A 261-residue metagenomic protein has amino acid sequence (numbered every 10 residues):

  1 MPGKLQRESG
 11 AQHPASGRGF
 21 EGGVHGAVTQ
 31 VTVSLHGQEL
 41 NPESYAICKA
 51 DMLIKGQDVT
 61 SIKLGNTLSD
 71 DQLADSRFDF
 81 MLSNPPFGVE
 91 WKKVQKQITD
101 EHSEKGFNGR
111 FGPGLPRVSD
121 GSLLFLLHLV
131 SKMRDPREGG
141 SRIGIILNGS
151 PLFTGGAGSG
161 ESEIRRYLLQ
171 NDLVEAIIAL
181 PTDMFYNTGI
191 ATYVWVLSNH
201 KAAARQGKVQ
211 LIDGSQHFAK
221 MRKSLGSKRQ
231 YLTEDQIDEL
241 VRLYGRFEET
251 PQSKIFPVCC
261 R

Functional and structural regions predicted by a protein language model:
P2-L5, G26-S34: Conserved S-adenosyl-L-methionine
G3, G10-A11, E21: Short, low-complexity intrinsically disordered segments enriched in small and basic residues
L35-E39: Conserved SAM-binding motif I beta-strand of class I
E43-I47: Short alpha-helix immediately C-terminal to the canonical SAM-binding loop
D58-T67: Conserved SAM-binding strand-loop segment of SAM-dependent methyltransferases
D71, D75-R261: A conserved structural/catalytic subdomain of Rossmann-like adenosyl-cofactor enzymes
